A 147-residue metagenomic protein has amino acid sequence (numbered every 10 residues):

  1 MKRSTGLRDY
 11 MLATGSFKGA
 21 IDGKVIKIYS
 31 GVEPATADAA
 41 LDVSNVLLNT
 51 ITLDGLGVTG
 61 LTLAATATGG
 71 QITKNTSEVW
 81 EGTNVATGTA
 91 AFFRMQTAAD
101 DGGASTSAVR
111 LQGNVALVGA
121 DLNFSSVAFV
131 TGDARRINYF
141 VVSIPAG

Functional and structural regions predicted by a protein language model:
M1-F93, T97-G147: Small cysteine-rich, disulfide-bonded extracellular modules of the LU/uPAR three-finger superfamily and closely related
